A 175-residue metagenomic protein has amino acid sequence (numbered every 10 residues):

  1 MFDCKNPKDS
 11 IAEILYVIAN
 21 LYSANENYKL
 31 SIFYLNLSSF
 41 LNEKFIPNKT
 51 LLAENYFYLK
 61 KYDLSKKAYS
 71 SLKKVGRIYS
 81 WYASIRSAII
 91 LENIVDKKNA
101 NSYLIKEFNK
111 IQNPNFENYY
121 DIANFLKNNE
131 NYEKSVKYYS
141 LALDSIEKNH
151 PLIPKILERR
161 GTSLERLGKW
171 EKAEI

Functional and structural regions predicted by a protein language model:
F2-I14, E147-H150: TPR-adjacent "capping" and linker segments in tetratricopeptide-repeat scaffold/adaptor proteins
S10, V17, L51, I85-R86 (+2 more regions): "A position-specific structural signal for the A-helix of alpha-solenoid helical repeats
A24, Y58, N93, N128 (+2 more regions): Register position in tetratricopeptide repeats
E43, R77-I78, Q112-N113, E147 (+1 more regions): Short coil turns that delineate tetratricopeptide repeat
N48, Y82-A83, N118, L152 (+1 more regions): TPR alpha-solenoid repeat register
